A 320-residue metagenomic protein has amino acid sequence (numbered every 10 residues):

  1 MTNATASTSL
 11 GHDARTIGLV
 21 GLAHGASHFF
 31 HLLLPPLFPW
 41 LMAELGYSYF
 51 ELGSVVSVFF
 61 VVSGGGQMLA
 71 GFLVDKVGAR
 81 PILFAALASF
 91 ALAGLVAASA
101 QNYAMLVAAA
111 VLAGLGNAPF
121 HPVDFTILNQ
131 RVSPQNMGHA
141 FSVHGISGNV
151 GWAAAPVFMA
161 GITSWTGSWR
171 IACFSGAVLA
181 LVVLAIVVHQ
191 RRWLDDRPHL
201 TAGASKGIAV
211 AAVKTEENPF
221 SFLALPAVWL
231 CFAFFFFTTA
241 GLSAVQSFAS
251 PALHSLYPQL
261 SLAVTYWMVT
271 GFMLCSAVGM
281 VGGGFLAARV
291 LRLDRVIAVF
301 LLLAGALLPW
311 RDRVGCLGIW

Functional and structural regions predicted by a protein language model:
T2-G11, R197-L230: Juxtamembrane intracellular "pre-TM" segments in multi-pass secondary transporters
L32, F60-M68, A153, M273-V281: Residue-level signature of mid-helix packing/kink "hotspots" within the transmembrane helices of 12-pass Major
P35, A227-T270: Extracytoplasmic gate region of multi-pass secondary transporters
G65-Q101: Conserved MFS/SLC helix-loop-helix module at the cytosolic interface between two early adjacent transmembrane helices
Q67-G78, M280-R292: Helix-to-loop junctions at the C-terminal end of transmembrane segments in multipass secondary transporters
K76-A86, A288-L301: Cytoplasmic membrane-interface "Motif A"-like loop-to-helix N-cap segments of 12-TM Major Facilitator Superfamily
A109-G148: Cytoplasmic helix-loop-helix junction between adjacent transmembrane helices in 12-TM secondary transporters
H144-D195: Helix-loop-helix hairpin linking two adjacent transmembrane segments in secondary transporters
